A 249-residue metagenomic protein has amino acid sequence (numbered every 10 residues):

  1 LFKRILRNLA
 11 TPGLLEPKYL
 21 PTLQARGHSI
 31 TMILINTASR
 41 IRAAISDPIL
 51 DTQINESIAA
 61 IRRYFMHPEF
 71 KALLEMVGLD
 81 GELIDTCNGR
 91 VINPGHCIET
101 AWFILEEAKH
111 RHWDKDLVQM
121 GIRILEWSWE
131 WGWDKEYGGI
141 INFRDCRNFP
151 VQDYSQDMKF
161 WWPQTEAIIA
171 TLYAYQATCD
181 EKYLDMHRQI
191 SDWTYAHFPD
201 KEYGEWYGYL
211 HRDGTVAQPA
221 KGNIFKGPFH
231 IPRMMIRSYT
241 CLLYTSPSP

Functional and structural regions predicted by a protein language model:
L1-L14, I54-A72, G121-E136, M186-Y203: Long, well-ordered core segments of solenoidal/helical folds
L1-R62: Aromatic- and glycine-enriched pocket-lining scaffold segments that form the walls of small-molecule binding clefts
G13-I33, K71-N93, Y137-W162, E205-F225: Carbohydrate-binding/catalytic loop surfaces
R26-R42, V91-K109, D157-Q176, F225-Y239: Well-ordered alpha-helical segments within folded domains of soluble proteins
R42-H96: Surface-exposed beta-loop-beta
P94, I98-Y137: Long, well-ordered mid-to-C-terminal structural blocks that present hydrophobic/aromatic surfaces
Q156-E205: C-terminal hydrophobic structural anchor segments that stabilize assembly/packing rather than catalytic chemistry
Y244-P249: Conserved small/polar residues in nucleotide/adenosyl-binding loops
